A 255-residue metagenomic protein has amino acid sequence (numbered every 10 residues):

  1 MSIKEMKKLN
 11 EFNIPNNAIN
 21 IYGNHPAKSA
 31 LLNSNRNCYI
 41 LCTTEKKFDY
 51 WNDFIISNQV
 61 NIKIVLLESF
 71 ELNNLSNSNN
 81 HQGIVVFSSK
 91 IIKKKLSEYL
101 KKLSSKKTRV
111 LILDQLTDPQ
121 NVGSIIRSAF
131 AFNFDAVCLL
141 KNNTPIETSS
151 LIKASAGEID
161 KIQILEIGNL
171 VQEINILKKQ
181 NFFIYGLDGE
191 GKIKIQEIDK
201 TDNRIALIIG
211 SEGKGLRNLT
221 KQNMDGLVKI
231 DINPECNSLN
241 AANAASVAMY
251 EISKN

Functional and structural regions predicted by a protein language model:
M1-K101: N-terminal positively charged helical leader segments and presequences
K28, N33-S34, A131, I152-E158 (+1 more regions): Structured adenosyl-cofactor binding patch, chiefly the S-adenosyl-L-methionine
Y50-N52, T144-S150, K214-N223: Short, glycine/polar-rich helix-capping loops at beta-to-alpha or helix-loop-helix junctions that flank or form
E68, D114, L140-K141, I162 (+3 more regions): Short beta->alpha connector loops at strand-helix junctions that form conserved, small/polar/Pro-enriched
S69-L75, I92-K94, L170-I174, K192-K194 (+1 more regions): A short acidic, often aromatic-flanked loop/helix-cap motif at beta-alpha or helix-coil junctions that lines enzyme
K101-E190: RNA substrate-binding interface of SAM-dependent RNA methyltransferases
Y185-N240: Active-site/ligand-binding-proximal alpha/beta "capping" segment
